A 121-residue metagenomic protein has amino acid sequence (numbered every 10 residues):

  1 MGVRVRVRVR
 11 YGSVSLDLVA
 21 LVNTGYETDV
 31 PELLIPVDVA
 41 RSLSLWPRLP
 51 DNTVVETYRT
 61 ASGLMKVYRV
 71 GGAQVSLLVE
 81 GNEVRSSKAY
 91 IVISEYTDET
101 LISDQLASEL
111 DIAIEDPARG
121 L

Functional and structural regions predicted by a protein language model:
M1-L121: Pepsin/retropepsin-fold aspartyl endopeptidases
